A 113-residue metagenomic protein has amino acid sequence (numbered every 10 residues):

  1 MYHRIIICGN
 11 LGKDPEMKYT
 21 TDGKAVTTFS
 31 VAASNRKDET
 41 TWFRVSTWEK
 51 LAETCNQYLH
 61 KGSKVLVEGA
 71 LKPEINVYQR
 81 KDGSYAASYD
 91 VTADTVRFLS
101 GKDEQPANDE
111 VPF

Functional and structural regions predicted by a protein language model:
M1-F113: Single-stranded nucleic acid-binding surfaces, predominantly the OB-fold ssDNA-binding core
